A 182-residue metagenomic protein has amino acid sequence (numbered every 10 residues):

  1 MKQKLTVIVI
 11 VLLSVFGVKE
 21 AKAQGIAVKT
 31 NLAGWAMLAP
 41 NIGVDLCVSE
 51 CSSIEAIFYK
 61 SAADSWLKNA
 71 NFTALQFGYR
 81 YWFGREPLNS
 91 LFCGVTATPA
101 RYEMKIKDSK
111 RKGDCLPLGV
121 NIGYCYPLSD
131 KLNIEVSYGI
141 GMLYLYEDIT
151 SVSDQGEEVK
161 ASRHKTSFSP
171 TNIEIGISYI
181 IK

Functional and structural regions predicted by a protein language model:
V7-V15: Bacterial N-terminal signal peptides
G17-A23: Sec/Tat signal peptide C-region and signal peptidase I cleavage site
G25-A27, E103-K107, G156-S162: Extracytoplasmic loops and strand-loop junctions of Gram-negative outer membrane beta-barrel proteins
G25-M37: Short N-terminal segments immediately surrounding and downstream of signal-peptide cleavage
L38-N41, G119: Short, surface-exposed coil-to-beta transition loops
L46-V136, E174-K182: Gram-negative (and chloroplast) outer-membrane scaffold detector with strong preference for beta-barrel transmembrane
S129-K182: Predominantly the C-terminal beta-signal and adjacent terminal strand-loop region of outer-membrane beta-barrel
